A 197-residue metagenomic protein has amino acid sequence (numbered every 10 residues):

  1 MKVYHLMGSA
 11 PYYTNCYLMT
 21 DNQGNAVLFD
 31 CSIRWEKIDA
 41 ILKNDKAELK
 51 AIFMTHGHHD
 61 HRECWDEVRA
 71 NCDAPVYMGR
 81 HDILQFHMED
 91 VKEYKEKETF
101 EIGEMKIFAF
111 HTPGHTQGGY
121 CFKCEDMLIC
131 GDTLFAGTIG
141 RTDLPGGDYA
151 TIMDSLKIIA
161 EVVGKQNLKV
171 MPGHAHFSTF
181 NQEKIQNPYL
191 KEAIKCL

Functional and structural regions predicted by a protein language model:
M1-D45, C121-G131: Conserved beta-strand hairpin/beta-sheet module of binuclear metal-dependent hydrolase folds, prominently
M1-H5, L18-T20, K97-K123: Core dinuclear metal-dependent hydrolase active-site scaffold
G8-T14, L18, N22, R80 (+2 more regions): Active-site-proximal loop/helix segment associated with metal-binding centers of metalloenzymes
G24, I33, H59, D82 (+4 more regions): Short, glycine/acidic-enriched loop or turn micro-motifs at the edges of active sites
L28-C31, K50-H58, V76-R80, H111-G114 (+2 more regions): Active-site neighborhood of phospho(di)ester-bond hydrolases with catalytic His/Asp-centered motifs
I33-G103, P188-Y189, A193: Active-site HxH/HxHxD metal-binding segment of metal-dependent hydrolases
E63, I107, G146-G147: Residue-level signal for the nucleotide or nucleotide-sugar donor/cofactor binding architecture
H111, Q117-C196: Metallo-beta-lactamase
